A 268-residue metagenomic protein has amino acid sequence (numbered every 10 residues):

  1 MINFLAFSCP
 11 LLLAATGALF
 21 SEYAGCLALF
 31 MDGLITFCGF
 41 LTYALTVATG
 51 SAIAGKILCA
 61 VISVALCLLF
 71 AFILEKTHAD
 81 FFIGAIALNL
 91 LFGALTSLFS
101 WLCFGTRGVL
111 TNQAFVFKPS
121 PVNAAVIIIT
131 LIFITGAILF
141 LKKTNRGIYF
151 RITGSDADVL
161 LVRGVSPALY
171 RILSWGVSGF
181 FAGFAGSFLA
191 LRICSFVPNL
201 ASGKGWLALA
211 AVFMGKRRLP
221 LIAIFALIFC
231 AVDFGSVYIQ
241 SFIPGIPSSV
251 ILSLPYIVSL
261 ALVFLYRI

Functional and structural regions predicted by a protein language model:
I2-A48, K56, A65-A79, F213-K216 (+1 more regions): Single transmembrane alpha-helix segments in multi-pass membrane proteins
F4, S8, G33, I53-V61 (+5 more regions): Hydrophobic alpha-helical transmembrane segments
A14-A15, G39-Y43, G93-S97, I127-L139 (+3 more regions): Hydrophobic core segments of alpha-helical transmembrane domains in multi-pass membrane transport and ion-translocation
E22-C38, E75-L88, C194-W206, L219-I224 (+2 more regions): Short, non-helical or kinked segments that cap or interrupt transmembrane helices
F81, A85-K143, V197, P244-I251: Transmembrane helix-bundle core of multi-pass membrane transporters and related energy-transducing complexes
P121-F196, L219-I224: Helix-loop-helix "hairpin" substructures at the membrane interface of multi-pass membrane proteins
T135-A137, L141, S155-L169, Y238-I268: Cytosolic-side transmembrane-helix boundaries in multi-pass membrane proteins
F196-Y256, V263: Transmembrane alpha-helical segments in multi-pass inner-membrane proteins
